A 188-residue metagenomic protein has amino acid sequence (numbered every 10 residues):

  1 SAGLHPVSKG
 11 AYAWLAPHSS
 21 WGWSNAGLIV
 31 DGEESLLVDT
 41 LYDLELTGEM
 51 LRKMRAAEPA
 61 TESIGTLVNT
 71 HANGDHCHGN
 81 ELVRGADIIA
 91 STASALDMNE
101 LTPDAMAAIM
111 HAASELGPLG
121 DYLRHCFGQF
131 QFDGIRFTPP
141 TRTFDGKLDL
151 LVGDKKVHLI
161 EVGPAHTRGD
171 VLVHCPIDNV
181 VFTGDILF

Functional and structural regions predicted by a protein language model:
H5-K53, V171-G184: Conserved beta-strand hairpin/beta-sheet module of binuclear metal-dependent hydrolase folds, prominently
P6, N99-E161, I177: Metallo-beta-lactamase
Y12, V68, D87-I89, R142 (+1 more regions): Hydrophobic/aromatic beta-strand patches that form the interior of the parallel beta-sheet core in alpha/beta enzyme
P17, T40-L41, H71-A72, A93 (+2 more regions): Active-site metal-binding loops of divalent metal-dependent hydrolases
W23, L44-E45, A72-H78, A95-M98 (+2 more regions): Active-site environment of divalent metal-dependent phosphoester hydrolases
E33-S35, E45-A90: Active-site metal-binding motif and surrounding structural segment of the metallo-beta-lactamase
H71-E115: A generic, well-ordered mixed alpha/beta core segment in the N-terminal half of proteins
K156-F188: Active-site-proximal loop/helix segments of hydrolase catalytic cores
